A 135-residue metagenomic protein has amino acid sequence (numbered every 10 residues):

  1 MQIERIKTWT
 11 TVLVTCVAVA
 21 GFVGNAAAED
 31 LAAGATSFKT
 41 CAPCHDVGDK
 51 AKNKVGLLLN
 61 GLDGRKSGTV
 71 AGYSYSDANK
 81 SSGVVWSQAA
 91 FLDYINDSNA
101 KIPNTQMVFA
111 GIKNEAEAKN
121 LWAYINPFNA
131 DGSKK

Functional and structural regions predicted by a protein language model:
Q2-L13: Bacterial N-terminal signal peptides that target proteins for export
V12-G21: Bacterial N-terminal signal peptides
F22-D30: Sec/Tat signal peptide C-region and signal peptidase I cleavage site
E29-S74, K80-V85, N96-P103, F128-K135: Periplasmic/extracellular electron-transfer cofactor-ligation site, primarily the c-type cytochrome heme-c attachment
